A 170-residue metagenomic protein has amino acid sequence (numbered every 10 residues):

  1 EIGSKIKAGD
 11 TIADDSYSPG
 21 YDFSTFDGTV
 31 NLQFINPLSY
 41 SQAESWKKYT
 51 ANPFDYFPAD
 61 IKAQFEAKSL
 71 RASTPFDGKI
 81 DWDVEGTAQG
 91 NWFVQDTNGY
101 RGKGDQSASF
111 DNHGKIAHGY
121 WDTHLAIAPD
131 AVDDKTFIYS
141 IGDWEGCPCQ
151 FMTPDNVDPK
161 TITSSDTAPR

Functional and structural regions predicted by a protein language model:
S4-K7, D14-G104: Acidic, glycine-rich catalytic/binding loops that coordinate metals and/or anionic ligands
I6-G9, L125-I127: Generic low-polarity alpha-helical segments
G99-P169: N-terminal glycine/threonine-rich, aromatic-flanked beta-hairpin/loop signature
